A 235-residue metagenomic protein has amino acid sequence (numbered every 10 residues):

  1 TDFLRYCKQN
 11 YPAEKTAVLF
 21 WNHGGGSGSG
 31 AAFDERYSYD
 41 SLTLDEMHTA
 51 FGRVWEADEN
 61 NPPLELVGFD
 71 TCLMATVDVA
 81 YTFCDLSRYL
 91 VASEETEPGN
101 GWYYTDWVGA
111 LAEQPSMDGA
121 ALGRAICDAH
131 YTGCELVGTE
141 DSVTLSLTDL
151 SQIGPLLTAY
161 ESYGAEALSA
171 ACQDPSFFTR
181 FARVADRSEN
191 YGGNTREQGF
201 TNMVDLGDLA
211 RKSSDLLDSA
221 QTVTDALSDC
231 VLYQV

Functional and structural regions predicted by a protein language model:
T1: Glycan-recognition patch characteristic of GH18 chitinases/ENGases and related GlcNAc/peptidoglycan-binding proteins
R5, Q9, S27, A31-V235: Terminal, contiguous helix-loop blocks that mediate binding/assembly
P12-A17: Carboxylate/His-rich catalytic cores and anion/metal-binding grooves
L19-N22: Short beta-strand segments
